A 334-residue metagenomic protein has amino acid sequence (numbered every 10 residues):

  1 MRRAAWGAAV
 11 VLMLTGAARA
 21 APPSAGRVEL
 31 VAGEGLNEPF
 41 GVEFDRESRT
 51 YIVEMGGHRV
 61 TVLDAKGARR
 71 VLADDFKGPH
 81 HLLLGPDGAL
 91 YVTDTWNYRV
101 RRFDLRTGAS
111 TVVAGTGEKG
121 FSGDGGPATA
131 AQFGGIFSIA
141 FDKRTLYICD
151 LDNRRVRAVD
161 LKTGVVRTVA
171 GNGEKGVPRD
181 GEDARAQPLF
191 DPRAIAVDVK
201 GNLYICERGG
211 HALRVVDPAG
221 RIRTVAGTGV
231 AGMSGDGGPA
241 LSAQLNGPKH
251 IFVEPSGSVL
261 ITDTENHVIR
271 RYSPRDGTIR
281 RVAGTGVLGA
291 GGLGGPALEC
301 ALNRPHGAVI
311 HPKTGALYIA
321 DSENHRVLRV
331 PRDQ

Functional and structural regions predicted by a protein language model:
M1-G7: Bacterial N-terminal signal peptides that target proteins for export
G7-T15: Bacterial N-terminal signal peptides
P22-F40, Y51, G56, K66-H80 (+4 more regions): Gly/Pro-rich loop segments of beta-rich domains
F44-E47, L84-D87, F141-K143, V197-K200 (+2 more regions): Residue-level detector of Asp-centered blade-edge/turn motifs that repeat once per structural unit in beta-propeller
R49-Y51, A89-Y91, L146-I148, N202-Y204 (+2 more regions): Conserved beta-propeller blade signature
M55, T95, L151-D152, R208 (+3 more regions): Short loop/turn segments immediately following the C-termini of beta-strands
H58-T61, Y98-R101, R154-A158, V165 (+4 more regions): A short loop-to-beta-strand structural motif that recurs across blades of beta-propeller domains
R304-Q334: Blade-level signature of beta-propeller repeat domains, shared across WD40, Kelch, NHL, RCC1 and BNR/Asp-box propellers
